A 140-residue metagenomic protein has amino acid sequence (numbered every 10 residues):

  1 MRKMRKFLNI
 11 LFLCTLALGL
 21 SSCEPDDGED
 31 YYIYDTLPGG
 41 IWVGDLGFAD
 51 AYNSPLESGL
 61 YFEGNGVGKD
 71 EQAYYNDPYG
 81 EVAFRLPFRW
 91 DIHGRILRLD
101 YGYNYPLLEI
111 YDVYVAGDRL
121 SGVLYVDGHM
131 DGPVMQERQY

Functional and structural regions predicted by a protein language model:
R2-I10: Bacterial N-terminal signal peptides that target proteins for export
N9-A17: Hydrophobic helical h-region of N-terminal Sec-dependent signal peptides in bacterial secretory/periplasmic proteins
L18-S22: C-terminal motif of bacterial Sec signal peptides marking the signal peptidase cleavage site
D27-V43, Y140: N-terminal helix-cap/turn-to-beta initiation motif at the start of protein domains
Y31-Y34, R89, D112: Short secondary-structure boundary/capping segments
P38, W42, G66-G68, L120: Structural detector for hydrophobic anchor residues on beta-strands
F48, E57-Y61, V67, I96-Y140: Beta-sheet ligand-binding and adhesion/scaffold domains
Y52-R98: N-terminal glycine/threonine-rich, aromatic-flanked beta-hairpin/loop signature
